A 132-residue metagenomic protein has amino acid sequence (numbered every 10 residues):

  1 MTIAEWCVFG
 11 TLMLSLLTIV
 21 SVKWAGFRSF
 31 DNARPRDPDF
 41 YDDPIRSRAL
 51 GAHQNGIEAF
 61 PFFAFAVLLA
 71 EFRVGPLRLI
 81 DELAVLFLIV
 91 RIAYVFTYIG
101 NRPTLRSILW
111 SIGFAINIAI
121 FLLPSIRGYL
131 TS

Functional and structural regions predicted by a protein language model:
I3-T18: Alpha-helical transmembrane segments
L14-I19, F62, Y94: Alpha-helical transmembrane segments of multipass membrane proteins
W24-L50: Cytosolic, membrane-interface loops and tails of multi-pass inner-membrane proteins
P44, S111-L123: Small-residue-rich segments of transmembrane alpha-helices in multi-pass membrane proteins, especially helix faces
Q54-V67: Core segments of transmembrane alpha-helices that mediate helix-helix packing or line hydrophobic substrate/ligand
L77-F87: Structural signature of hydrophobic alpha-helical transmembrane segments
A93-I116: Interfacial loop-to-transmembrane junctions
I120-S132: Juxtamembrane boundary at the C-terminal end of a transmembrane helix
